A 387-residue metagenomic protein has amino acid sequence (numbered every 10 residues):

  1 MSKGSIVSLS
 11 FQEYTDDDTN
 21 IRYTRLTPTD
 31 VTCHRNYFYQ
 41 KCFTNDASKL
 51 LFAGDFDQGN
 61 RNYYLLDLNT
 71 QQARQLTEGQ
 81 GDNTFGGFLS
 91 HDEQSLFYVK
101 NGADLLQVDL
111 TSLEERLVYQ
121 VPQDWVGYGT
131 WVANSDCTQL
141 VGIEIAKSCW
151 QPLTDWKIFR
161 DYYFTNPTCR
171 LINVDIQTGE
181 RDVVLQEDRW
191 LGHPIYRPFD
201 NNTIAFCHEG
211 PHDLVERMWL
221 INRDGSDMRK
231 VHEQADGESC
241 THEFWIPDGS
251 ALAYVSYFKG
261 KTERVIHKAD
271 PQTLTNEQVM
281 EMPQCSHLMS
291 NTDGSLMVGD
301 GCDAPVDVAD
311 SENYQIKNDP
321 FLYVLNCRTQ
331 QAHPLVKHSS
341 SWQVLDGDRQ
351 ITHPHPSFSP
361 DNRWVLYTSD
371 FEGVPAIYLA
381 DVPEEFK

Functional and structural regions predicted by a protein language model:
M1-T24, Y163-C169: Blade/loop signatures of beta-propeller domains
S5, D55, G142-N166, C207-L214 (+2 more regions): Short, conserved, GDST-rich strand-edge loop motifs in beta-rich repeat architectures
Y14-H34, L66-N83, L110-V126, N173-W190 (+4 more regions): Multi-bladed beta-propeller domains
C33-L50, Q80-F97, Q123-L140, V184 (+6 more regions): Conserved beta-propeller blade repeats
N62-Y64, D104-L106, R170-I172, R217-W219 (+3 more regions): A short loop-to-beta-strand structural motif that recurs across blades of beta-propeller domains
E78-C169, V183-Q186: Asp-box/WD-like beta-propeller blade repeats and closely related beta-sheet repeat scaffolds
K261, M280-H333: Loop/turn-rich, solvent-exposed surfaces of beta-rich toroidal or solenoidal domains
T352-K387: Blade-level signature of beta-propeller repeat domains, shared across WD40, Kelch, NHL, RCC1 and BNR/Asp-box propellers
